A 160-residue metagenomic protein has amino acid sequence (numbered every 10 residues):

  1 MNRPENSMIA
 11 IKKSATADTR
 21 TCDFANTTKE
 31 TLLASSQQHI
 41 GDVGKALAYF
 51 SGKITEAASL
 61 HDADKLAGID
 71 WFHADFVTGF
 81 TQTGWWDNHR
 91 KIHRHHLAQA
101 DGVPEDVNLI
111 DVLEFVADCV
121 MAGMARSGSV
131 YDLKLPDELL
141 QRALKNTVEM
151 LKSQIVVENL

Functional and structural regions predicted by a protein language model:
N2-L160: Metal-dependent phosphohydrolase cores
